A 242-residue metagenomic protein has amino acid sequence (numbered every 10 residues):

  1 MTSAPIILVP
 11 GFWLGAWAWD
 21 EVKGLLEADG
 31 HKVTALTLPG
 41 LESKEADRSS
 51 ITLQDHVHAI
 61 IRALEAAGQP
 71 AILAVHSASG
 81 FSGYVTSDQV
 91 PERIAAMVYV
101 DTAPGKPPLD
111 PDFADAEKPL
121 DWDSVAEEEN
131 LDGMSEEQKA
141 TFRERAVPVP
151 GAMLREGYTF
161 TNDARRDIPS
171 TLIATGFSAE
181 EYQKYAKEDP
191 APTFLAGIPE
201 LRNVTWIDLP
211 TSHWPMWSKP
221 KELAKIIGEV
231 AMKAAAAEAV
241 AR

Functional and structural regions predicted by a protein language model:
S3-S43, G68, E92: Conserved HGGG/HGGXW glycine-rich cap/lid loop of the alpha/beta-hydrolase fold
K32, L38-I72, D88, D110-A116: Active-site loop/oxyanion-hole signature of alpha/beta-hydrolase fold enzymes
L73-A74, M97, L172: Conserved alpha/beta-hydrolase fold motif
A74-S79, G83: Gly/Ala-rich beta-loop-alpha elbow adjacent to hydrolase catalytic centers
D88-D132, E181, K187-A191: Flexible "cap/lid" loop of the alpha/beta hydrolase fold
E144-A164: Active-site nucleophile elbow and catalytic-triad environment of alpha/beta-hydrolase enzymes
I168-T175, T205-W206: Catalytic His-Asp charge-relay segment
A179-P210, E222, I226-V230: Conserved loop-alpha-helix segment in the C-terminal half of the alpha/beta-hydrolase fold that carries the catalytic
